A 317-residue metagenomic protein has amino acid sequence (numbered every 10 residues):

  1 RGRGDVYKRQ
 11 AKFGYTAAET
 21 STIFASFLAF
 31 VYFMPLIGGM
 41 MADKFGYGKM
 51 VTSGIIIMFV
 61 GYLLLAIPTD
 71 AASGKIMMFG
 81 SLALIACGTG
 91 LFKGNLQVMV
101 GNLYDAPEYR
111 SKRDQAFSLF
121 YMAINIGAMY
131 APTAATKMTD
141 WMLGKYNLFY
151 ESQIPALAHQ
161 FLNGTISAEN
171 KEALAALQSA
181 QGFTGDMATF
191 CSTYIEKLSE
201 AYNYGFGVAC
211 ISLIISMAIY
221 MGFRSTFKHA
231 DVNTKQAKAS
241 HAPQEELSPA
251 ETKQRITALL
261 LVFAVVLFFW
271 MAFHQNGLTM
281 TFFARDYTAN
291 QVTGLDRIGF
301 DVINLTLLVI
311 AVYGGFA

Functional and structural regions predicted by a protein language model:
G2-Y7: Short, small-residue-biased leader/transition segments that mark boundaries at the very start of proteins
A25-M40: Central cavity-lining transmembrane alpha-helices of secondary-active solute carriers, predominantly the Major
I37, I126-W141: A gly/Pro-rich, aromatic-decorated transmembrane alpha-helix motif that marks the paired, flexible gating helices
K44-I55: Cytoplasmic membrane-interface "Motif A"-like loop-to-helix N-cap segments of 12-TM Major Facilitator Superfamily
I56-S73: C-terminal ends and interior cores of transmembrane alpha-helices in multi-pass membrane transporters/permeases
G74-F92: Hydrophobic core of transmembrane alpha-helices in multi-pass small-molecule transporters, especially MFS/SLC-type
A106-D114, T136-A317: Intracellular loop-helix junctions on the cytosolic face of multi-pass helical membrane proteins
